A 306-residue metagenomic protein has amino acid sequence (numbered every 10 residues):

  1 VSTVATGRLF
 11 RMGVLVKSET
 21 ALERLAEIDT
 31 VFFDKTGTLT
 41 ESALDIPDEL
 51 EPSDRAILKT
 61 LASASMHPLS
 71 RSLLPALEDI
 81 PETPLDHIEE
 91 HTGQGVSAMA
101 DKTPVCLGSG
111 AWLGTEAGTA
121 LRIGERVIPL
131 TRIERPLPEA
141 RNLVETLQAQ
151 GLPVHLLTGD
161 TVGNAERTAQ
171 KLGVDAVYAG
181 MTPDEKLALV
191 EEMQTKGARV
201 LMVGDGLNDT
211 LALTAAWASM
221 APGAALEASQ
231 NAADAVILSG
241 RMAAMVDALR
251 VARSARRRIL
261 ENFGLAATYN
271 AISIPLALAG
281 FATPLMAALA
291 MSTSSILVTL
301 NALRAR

Functional and structural regions predicted by a protein language model:
V1-A277: Cytosolic catalytic headpiece of P-type ATPases
T3, M291, S295-R306: Membrane-helix cytosolic exit motif
I272, L276-G280, L297-R304: Residue-level signal for alpha-helical transmembrane segments in multi-pass membrane proteins
A279-T293: Membrane-water interface of transmembrane alpha-helices in multipass transporters/channels
